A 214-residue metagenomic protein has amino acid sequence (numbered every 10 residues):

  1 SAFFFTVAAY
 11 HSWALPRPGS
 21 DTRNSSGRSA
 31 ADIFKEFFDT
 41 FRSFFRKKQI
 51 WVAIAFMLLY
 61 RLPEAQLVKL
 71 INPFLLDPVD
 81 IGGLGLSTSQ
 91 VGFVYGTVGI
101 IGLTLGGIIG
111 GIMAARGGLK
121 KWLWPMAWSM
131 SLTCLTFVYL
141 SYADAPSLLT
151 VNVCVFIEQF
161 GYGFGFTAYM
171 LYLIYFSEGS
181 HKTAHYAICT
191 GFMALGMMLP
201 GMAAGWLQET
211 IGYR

Functional and structural regions predicted by a protein language model:
S1-A2, W206-R214: A membrane-interface helix-boundary motif in multi-pass transporters
A2-T22: C-terminal membrane-cytosol helix-exit motif in multi-pass small-molecule transporters
G19-V52: Juxtamembrane intracellular "pre-TM" segments in multi-pass secondary transporters
Y60, K69-V91: Short amphipathic helix-loop junctions that connect adjacent transmembrane helices in Major Facilitator Superfamily/SLC
T88-S89, G179-C189: Loop-to-transmembrane helix entry/capping segments in MFS-fold secondary transporters and related SLC/MFSD carriers
L105-W124, Q208-E209: Helix-to-loop junctions at the C-terminal end of transmembrane segments in multipass secondary transporters
W128-P146: C-terminal ends and interior cores of transmembrane alpha-helices in multi-pass membrane transporters/permeases
F164-E178: Intracellular juxtamembrane helix-capping segments at the cytosolic ends of symmetry-related transmembrane helices
